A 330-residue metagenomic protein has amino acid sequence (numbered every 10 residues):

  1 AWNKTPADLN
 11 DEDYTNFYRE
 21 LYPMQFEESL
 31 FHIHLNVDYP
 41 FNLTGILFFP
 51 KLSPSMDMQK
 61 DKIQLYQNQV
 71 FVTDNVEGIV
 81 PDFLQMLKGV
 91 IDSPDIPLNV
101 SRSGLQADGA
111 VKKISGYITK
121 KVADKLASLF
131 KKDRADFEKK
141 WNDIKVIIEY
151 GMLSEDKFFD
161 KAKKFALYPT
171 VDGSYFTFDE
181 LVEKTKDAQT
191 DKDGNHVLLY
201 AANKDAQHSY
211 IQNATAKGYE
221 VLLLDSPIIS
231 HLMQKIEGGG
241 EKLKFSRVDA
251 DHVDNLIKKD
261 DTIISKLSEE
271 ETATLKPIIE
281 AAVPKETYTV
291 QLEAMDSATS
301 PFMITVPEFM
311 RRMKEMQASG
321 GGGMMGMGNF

Functional and structural regions predicted by a protein language model:
A1-F330: Conserved GHKL (Bergerat-fold) ATPase module
